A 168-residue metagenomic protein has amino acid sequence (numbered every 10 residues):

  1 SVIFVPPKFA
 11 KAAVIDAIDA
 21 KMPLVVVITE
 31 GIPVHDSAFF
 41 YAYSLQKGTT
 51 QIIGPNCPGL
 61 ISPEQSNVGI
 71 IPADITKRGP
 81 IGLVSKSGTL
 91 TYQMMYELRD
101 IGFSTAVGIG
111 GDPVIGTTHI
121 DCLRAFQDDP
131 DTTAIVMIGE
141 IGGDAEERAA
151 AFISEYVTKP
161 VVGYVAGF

Functional and structural regions predicted by a protein language model:
V2-F168: Catalytic-core regions of core metabolic enzymes, especially those transforming organic acids/acyl-group intermediates
